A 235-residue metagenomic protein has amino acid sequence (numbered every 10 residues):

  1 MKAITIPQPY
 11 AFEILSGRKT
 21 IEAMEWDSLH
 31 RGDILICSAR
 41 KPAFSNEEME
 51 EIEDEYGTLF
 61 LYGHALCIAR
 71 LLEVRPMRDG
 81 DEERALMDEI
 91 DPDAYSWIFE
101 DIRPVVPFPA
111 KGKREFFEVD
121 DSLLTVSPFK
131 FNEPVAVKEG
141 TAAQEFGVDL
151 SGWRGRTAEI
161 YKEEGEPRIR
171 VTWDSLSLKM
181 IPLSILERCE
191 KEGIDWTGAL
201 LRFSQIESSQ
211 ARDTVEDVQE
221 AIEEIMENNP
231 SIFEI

Functional and structural regions predicted by a protein language model:
M1, F129, E227, S231-I235: Short intrinsically disordered terminal tails
M1-A143, R156, I160-K162: Structured alpha/beta reader/binder surfaces that contact nucleic acids or chromatin modification marks
G17, W26, E220-E227: Short amphipathic alpha-helical "recognition" segments used for binding
E50-E53, Q219, E223: Generic detector of well-ordered alpha-helical segments enriched in charged/polar residues, highlighting helical
P134-Q205, S209-R212, E216-E220, E227-P230: Basic/aromatic-rich interaction segments and small domains that mediate binding to polyanionic partners
